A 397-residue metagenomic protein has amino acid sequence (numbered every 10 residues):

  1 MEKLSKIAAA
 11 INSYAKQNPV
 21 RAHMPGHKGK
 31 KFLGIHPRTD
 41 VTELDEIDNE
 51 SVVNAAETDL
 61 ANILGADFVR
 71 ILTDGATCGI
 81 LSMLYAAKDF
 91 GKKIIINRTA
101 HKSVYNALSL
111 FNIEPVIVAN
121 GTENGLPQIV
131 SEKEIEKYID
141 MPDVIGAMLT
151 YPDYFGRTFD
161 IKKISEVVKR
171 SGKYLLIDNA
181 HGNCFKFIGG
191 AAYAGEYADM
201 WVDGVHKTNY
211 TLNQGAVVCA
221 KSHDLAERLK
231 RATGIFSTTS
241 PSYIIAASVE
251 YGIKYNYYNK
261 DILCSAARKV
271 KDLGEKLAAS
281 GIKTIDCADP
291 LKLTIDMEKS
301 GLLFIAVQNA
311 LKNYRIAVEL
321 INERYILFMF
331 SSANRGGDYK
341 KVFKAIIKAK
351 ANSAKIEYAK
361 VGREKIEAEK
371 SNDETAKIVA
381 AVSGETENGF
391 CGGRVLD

Functional and structural regions predicted by a protein language model:
M1-S51, K173: N-terminal "arm"/small-domain region of PLP-dependent enzymes with the aminotransferase-like
E2-A10, I63-A66, G75-K283: Conserved PLP-enzyme active-site core in the AAT-like
H27, T150-P152, G204, D296-E298 (+1 more regions): Structured loops at beta-to-helix junctions and adjacent beta-edge loops in soluble globular domains
F32-G75, T99: Conserved N-terminal alpha-helix of the aminotransferase class I/II PLP-enzyme fold
E275-L396: Conserved C-terminal alpha-helix-loop-beta "cap" of PLP-dependent enzymes that closes/shapes the active-site mouth
